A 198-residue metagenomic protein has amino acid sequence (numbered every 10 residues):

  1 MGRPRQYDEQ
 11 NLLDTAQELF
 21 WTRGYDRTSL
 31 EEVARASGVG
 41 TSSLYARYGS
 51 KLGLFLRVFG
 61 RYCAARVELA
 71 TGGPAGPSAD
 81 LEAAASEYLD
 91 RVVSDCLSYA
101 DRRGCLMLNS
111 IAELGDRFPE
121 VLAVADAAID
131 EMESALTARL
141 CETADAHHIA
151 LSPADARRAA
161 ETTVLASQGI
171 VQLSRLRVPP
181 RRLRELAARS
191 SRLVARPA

Functional and structural regions predicted by a protein language model:
M1-Y7, A144-L151, A198: N-terminal intrinsically disordered/low-complexity leader segments
N11, T15-G53, R57: Helix-turn-helix
R57, T71-R103, A156-A160: Hydrophobic alpha-helical connector segments
V67, A79, A83-E87, P119-D145 (+1 more regions): Amphipathic alpha-helical packing segments from all-alpha helical-bundle domains
A83-A85, Y99-A123: Amphipathic alpha-helical segments used for helix-helix packing
D95, E142, T163-P180, L193-A198: Amphipathic C-terminal alpha-helical segment
R103-L108, A112, S152-L173, E185-L193: Hydrophobic alpha-helical segments that form the core of small-molecule binding pockets and/or dimer interfaces
A123-A127, A146-T162, V178-R181, E185: All-alpha amphipathic helical-bundle segments outside canonical DNA-binding/catalytic cores that form hydrophobic
